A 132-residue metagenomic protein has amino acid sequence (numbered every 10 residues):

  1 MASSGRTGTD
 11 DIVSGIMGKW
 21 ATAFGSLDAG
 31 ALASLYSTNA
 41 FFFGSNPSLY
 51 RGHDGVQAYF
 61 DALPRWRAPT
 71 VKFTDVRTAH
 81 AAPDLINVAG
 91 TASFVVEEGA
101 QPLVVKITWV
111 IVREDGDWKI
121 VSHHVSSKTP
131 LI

Functional and structural regions predicted by a protein language model:
M1-A31, F41-I132: A beta-strand edge to alpha-helix "cap/lid" segment located at domain peripheries
